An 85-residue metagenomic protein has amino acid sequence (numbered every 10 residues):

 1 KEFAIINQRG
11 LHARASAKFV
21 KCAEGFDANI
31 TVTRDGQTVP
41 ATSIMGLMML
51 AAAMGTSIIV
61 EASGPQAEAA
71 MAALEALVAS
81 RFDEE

Functional and structural regions predicted by a protein language model:
E2-A4, I59: Short aromatic/hydrophobic contact patches that present stacked aromatics for nucleic-acid/ligand binding
A4-M45, M49-M54: Compact, glycine-rich, soluble single-domain proteins
A51-E85: C-terminal structural segments of small proteins and small subunits
